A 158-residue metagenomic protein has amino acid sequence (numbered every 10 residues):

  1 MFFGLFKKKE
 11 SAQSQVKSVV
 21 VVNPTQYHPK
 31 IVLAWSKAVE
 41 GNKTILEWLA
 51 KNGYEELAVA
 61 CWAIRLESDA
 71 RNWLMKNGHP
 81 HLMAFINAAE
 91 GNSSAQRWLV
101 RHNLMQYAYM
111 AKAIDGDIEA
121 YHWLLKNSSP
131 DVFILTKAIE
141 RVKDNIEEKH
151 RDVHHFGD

Functional and structural regions predicted by a protein language model:
F2-D158: Ankyrin repeat (ANK) tandem alpha-helical domains that serve as protein-protein interaction scaffolds, prominent
